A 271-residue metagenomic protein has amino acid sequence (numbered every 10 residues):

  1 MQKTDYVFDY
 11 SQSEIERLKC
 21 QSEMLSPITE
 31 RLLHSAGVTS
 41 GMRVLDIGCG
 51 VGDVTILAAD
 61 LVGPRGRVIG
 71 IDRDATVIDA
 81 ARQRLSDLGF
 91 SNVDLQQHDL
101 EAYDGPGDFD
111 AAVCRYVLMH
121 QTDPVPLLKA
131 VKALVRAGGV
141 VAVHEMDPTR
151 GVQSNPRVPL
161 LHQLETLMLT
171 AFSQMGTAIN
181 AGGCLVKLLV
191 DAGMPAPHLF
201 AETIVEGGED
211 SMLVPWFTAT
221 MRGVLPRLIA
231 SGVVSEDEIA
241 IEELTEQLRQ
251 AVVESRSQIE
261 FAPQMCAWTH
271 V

Functional and structural regions predicted by a protein language model:
M1-I15, K19-E23: N-terminal, positively charged/glycine-rich alpha-helical extensions of SAM-dependent methyltransferases
S13-E14, H198-I259: C-terminal helical/coil "lid" or tail adjacent to the Rossmann-like core of SAM-dependent
E23-M42, L57: Conserved alpha-helix/loop element of class I SAM-dependent methyltransferases that forms part of the SAM/SAH-binding
L45-I47, V51-Y103: Class I SAM-dependent methyltransferase SAM/SAH-binding core
Y103-A112: A short acidic, Gly/Pro-enriched loop at the edge of an enzyme's catalytic core that lines a small-molecule cofactor
V125-V140: A short glycine-rich, Lys/Arg-flanked "PGG" loop and its adjoining helix->strand segment in the class I
A142-S211, I229-A230: Conserved catalytic/acceptor-binding region of the Class I
A192-P195, Q264-V271: Core SAM-dependent methyltransferase catalytic element
